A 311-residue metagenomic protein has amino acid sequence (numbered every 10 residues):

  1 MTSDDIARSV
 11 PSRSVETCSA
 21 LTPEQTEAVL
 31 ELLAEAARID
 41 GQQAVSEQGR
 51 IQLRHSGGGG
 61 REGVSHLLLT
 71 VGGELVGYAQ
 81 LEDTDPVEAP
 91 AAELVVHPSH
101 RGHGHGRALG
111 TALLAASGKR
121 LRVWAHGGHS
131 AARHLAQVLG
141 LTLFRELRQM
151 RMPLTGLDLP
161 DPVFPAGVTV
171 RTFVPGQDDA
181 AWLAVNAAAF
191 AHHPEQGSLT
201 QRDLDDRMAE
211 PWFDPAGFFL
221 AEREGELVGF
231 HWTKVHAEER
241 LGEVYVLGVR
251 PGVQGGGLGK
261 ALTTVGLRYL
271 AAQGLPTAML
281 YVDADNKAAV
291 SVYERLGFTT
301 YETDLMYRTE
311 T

Functional and structural regions predicted by a protein language model:
M1-P11, D83-A91, H97-V168, Y307: Acyl-donor-binding surface of acyltransferase catalytic domains
T2-R54, P162-G197: Short amphipathic alpha-helix that is part of the acyltransferase structural core
L21, T26, E31-S117, R122 (+2 more regions): Conserved donor-binding loop and adjoining core beta-sheet/short helix segment in diverse acyl/aminoacyl transferases
S65-L68, G217-L220, T264: Hydrophobic beta-strand residues of extracellular immunoglobulin-like
G73-G77, F144, P215, E226-G229 (+2 more regions): Glycine-rich acetyl-CoA-binding "A-motif" of GNAT/NAT acetyltransferases
G102-A116, V246-P251, G255-A272, V290-R295: Conserved acetyl-CoA-binding loop-helix of GNAT-fold acetyltransferases
Q149-T169, F173, D178, Y281-K287 (+2 more regions): C-terminal "cap" of GNAT-fold acetyltransferases
F190-H236, P251: Phosphate-binding active sites in nucleotide-utilizing proteins
